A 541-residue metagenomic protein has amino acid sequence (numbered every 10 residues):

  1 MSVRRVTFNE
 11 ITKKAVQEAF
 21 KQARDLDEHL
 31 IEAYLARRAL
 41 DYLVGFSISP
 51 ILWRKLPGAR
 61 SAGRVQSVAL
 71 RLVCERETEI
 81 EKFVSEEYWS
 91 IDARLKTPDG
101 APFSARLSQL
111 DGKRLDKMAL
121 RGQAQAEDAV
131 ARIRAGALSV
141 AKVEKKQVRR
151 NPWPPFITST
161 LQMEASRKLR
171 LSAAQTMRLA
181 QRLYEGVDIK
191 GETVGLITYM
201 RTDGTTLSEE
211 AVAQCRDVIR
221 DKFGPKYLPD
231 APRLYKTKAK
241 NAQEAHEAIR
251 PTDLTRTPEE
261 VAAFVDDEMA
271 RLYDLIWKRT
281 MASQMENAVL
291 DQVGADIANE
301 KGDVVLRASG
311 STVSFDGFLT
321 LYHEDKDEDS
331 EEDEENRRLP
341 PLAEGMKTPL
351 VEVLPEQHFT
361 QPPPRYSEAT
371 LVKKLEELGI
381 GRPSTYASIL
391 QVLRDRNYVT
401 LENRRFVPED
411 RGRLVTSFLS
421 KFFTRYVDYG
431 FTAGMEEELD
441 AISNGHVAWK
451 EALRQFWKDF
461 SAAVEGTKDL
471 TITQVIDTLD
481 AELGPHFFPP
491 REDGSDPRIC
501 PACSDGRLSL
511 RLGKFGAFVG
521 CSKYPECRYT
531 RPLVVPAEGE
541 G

Functional and structural regions predicted by a protein language model:
M1-Q147, Q181, P251-T312: Phosphate-backbone binding and catalysis cores of DNA-processing enzymes
A36-I48, V65, A93-K96, V148-T160 (+5 more regions): Core structural elements
L56-S61, K145-P154, E164-L171, I197-L207: Conserved short loop/turn motifs at secondary-structure junctions
K82, G122, A126, V148 (+3 more regions): Basic, low-complexity terminal or inter-domain segments flanking catalytic cores
A135-N151, M163, E352-T360: Positively charged, polyanion-binding regions of nucleic-acid-associated proteins
T160-K168, Q181-D188, T370-E377: DNA-recognition alpha helix
